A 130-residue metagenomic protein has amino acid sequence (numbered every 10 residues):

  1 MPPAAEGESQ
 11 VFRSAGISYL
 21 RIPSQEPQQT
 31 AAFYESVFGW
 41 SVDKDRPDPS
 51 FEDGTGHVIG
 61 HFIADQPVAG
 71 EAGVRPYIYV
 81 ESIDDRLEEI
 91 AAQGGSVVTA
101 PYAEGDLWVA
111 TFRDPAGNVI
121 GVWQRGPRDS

Functional and structural regions predicted by a protein language model:
M1-A31, H57-V58, V74-P76, R125-S130: N-terminal beta-strand motif that seeds the catalytic metal site of vicinal oxygen chelate
I17-Q25, P67-A92, W108-R113: Vicinal oxygen chelate
T30-E35, I90, G117: Conserved active-site tyrosine of GNAT-family acetyltransferases
S36-V42, G94-S96: Conserved acetyl-CoA-binding loop of GNAT-fold acetyltransferases
G39-G73, V119-R125: Conserved short beta-strand elements that form part of the metal-binding/catalytic scaffold of enzyme active sites
R46-D48, E104-W108: Short acidic/glycine-enriched loop/turn segments that link adjacent beta-strands
